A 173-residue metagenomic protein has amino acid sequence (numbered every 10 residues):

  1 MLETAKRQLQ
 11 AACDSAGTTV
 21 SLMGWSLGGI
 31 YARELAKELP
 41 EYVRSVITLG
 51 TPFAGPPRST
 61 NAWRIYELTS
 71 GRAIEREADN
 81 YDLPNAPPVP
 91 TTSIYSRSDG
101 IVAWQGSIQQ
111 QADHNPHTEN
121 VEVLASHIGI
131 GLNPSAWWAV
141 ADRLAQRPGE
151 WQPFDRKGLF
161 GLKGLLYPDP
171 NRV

Functional and structural regions predicted by a protein language model:
M1-V89: Serine-dependent carboxylesterase/thioesterase catalytic core of lipase-like alpha/beta-hydrolase/SGNH enzymes
P87-V173: C-terminal catalytic-base region of ester-bond hydrolases, centering on the histidine of the charge-relay
